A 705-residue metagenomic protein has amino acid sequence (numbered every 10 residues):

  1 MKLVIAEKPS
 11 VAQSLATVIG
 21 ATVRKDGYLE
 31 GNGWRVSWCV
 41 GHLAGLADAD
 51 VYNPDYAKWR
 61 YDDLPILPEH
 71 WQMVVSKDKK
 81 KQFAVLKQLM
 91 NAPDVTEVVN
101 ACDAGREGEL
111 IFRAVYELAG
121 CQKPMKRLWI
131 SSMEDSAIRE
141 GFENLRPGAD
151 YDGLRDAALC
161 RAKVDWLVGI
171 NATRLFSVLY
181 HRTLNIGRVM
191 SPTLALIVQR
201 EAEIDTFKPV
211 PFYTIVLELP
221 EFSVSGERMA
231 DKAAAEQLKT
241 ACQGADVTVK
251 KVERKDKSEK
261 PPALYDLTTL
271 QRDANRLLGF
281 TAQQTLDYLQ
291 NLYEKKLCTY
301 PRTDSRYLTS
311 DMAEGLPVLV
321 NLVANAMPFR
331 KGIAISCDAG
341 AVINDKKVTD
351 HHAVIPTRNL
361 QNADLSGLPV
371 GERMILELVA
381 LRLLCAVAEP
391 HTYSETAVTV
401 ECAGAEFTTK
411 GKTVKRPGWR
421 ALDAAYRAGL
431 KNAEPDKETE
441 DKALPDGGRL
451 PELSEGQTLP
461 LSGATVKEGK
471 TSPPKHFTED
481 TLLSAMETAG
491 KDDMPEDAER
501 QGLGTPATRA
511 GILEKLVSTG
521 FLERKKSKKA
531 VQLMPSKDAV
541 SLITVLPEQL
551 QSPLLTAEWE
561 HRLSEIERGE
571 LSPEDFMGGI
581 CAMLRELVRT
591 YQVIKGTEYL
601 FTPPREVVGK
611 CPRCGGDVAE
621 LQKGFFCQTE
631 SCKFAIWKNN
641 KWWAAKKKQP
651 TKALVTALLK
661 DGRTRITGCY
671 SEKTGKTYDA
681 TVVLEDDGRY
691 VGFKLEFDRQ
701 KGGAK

Functional and structural regions predicted by a protein language model:
M1, A101-A104, H181-T183, R254-A263 (+3 more regions): Conserved short loop/turn motifs at secondary-structure junctions
M1-A162, R427, S472-P473: Intrinsically disordered, low-complexity regulatory segments
K2-L3, K79, M90, L118 (+6 more regions): Basic, low-complexity terminal or inter-domain segments flanking catalytic cores
P9-A16, G33-V36, V40, S76-K87 (+19 more regions): Amphipathic alpha-helical transducer elements in NTP-driven molecular machines
I66-P68, L159, V210, K347-H351: Short, solvent-exposed loop/turn segments at the edges of secondary structure
P93, D135-L219, R254-S258: C-terminal or mid-to-C-terminal helical accessory/interaction module adjacent to the motor/catalytic core
A233-Y265, Q271: Metal- or metallocofactor-binding catalytic centers and their adjacent structured scaffolds across diverse enzyme
